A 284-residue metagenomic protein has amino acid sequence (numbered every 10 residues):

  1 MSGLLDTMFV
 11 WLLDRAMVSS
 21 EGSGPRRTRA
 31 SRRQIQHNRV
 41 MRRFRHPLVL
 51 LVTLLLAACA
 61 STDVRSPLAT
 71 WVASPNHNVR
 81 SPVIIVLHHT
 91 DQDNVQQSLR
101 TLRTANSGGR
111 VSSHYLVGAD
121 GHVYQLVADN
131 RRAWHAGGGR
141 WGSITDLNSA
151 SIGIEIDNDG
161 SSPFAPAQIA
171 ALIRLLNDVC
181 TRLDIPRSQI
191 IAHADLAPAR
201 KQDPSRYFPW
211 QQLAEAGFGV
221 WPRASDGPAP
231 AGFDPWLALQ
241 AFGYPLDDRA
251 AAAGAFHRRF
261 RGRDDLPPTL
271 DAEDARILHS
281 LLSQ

Functional and structural regions predicted by a protein language model:
G3, G22-G24: Residue-identity detector for glycine
D6, D14, H37-N38: Intrinsic-disorder-associated, low-complexity terminal segments enriched in Asp/Asn/His/Tyr and depleted of Lys/Arg
T7, A16, T28-A30: Ala/Thr-enriched low-complexity intrinsically disordered regions
N38-L48: Bacterial N-terminal signal peptides that target proteins for export
P47-A57: Bacterial N-terminal signal peptides
C59-T62, A165-Q284: Basic/polar, cationic surfaces and motifs that engage anionic cell-wall and phosphate/carboxylate ligands
T62-N78, V83-I84, D91-S188: Active-site-adjacent loop/helix surface patches within enzyme catalytic domains that shape the substrate-binding cleft
